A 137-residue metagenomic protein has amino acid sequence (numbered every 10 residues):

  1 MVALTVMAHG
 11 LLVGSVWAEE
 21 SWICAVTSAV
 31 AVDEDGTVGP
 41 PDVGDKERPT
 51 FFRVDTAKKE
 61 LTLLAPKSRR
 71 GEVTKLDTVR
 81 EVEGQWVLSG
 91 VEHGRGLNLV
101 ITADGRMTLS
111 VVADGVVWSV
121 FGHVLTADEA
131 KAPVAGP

Functional and structural regions predicted by a protein language model:
M1-L12: Bacterial N-terminal signal peptides
L12-A18: Sec/Tat signal peptide C-region and signal peptidase I cleavage site
S21-E60, N98-I101: Short, solvent-exposed loop/hinge segments that bridge or flank secondary-structure elements
V26, A31, L61-A65, L88-G90 (+1 more regions): Short hydrophobic/aromatic-rich beta-strand segments that constitute the beta-sheet cores of beta-sandwich/beta-barrel
R53-E60, V82-Q85, L99-T108, T126-D128: Short, solvent-exposed coil/turn segments at beta-strand boundaries
T56-G96: Contiguous, well-ordered beta-strand patches that form the walls/edges of small beta-barrel/beta-sandwich domains
N98-V100, M107-F121: Short, exposed beta-strand-loop hairpins at the edges of beta-sheets in extracellular/periplasmic proteins
F121-P137: Short, low-complexity, Pro/Ser/Thr/Gly-rich segments in the mature regions of secreted, periplasmic
